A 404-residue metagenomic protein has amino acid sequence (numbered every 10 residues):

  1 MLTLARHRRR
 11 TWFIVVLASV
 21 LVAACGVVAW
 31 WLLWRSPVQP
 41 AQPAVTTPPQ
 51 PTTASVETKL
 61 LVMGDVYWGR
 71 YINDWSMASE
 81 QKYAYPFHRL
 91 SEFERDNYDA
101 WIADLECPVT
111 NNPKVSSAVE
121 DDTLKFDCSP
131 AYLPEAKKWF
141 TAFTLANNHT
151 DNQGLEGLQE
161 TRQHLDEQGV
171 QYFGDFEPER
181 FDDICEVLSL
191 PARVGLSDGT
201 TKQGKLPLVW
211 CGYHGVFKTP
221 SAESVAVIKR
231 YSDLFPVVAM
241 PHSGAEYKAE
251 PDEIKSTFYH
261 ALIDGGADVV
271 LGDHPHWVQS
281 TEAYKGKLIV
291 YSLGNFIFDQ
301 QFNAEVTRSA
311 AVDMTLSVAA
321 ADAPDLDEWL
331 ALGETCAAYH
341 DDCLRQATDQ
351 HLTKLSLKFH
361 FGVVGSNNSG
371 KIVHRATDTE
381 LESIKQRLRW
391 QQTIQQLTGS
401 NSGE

Functional and structural regions predicted by a protein language model:
L2-V22: N-terminal Sec-pathway targeting helices
Q42-P43, T53-S55, E250, E305-E404: A short C-terminal boundary segment appended to hydrolase-like catalytic domains
V45-G154, T161: N-terminal catalytic scaffold of extracellular/periplasmic and nuclease hydrolases that process anionic headgroups
G69-Y71, V109-N112, N148-R162, E179-C185 (+4 more regions): Active-site environment of divalent metal-dependent phosphoester hydrolases
N73-H88, T123, V187-M240, E246 (+1 more regions): Binuclear metal-dependent hydrolase catalytic cores centered on His/Asp/Glu-rich metal-binding motifs
Y98-N111, N147, P207, Y231-E250: Short acidic, glycine-rich surface-loop motifs adjacent to enzyme active sites
N112-E135, F235-A267: Active-site-proximal segments of metal-dependent phosphoesterases and phosphodiesterases across multiple
W139-A142, E253-V312, V318-D322: Conserved beta-sheet core of the metallophosphoesterase superfamily
